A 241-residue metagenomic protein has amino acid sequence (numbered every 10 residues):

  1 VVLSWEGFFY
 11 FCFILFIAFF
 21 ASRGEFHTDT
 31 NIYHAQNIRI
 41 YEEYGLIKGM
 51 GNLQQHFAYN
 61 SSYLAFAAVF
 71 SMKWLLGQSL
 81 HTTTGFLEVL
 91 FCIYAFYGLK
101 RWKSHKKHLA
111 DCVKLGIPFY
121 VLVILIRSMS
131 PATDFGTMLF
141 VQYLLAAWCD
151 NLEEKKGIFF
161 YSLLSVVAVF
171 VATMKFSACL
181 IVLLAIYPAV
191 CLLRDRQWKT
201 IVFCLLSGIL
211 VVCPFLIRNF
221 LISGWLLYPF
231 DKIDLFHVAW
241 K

Functional and structural regions predicted by a protein language model:
V1-I17, A110, W198-S207: Start-transfer (signal-anchor) and selected internal transmembrane alpha helices of multi-pass inner/ER membrane
I17-D111, S128-S130: Active-site lumenal/periplasmic loops and adjacent helix-entry segments of GT-C-fold, multi-pass membrane
S22-E25, F66, T200-K241: Membrane-lumen/periplasm interface segments of specific transmembrane helices in polyprenyl phosphate-linked
T82-L87, D111-I117, V123-W148: Multi-pass, polyprenyl lipid-linked donor-dependent membrane glycosyltransferases
K103-K106, V141-F160: Membrane-interface transmembrane helices that cradle and orient dolichyl/undecaprenyl
I124-I126, F160-F176, L180-Y187, L210 (+1 more regions): Membrane-interface alpha helices of multi-pass inner-membrane proteins
D150-F170, K199-V202: Short hydrophobic alpha-helices at membrane interfaces in multi-pass membrane enzymes
I181-I209: Perimembrane helix-loop-helix junctions
